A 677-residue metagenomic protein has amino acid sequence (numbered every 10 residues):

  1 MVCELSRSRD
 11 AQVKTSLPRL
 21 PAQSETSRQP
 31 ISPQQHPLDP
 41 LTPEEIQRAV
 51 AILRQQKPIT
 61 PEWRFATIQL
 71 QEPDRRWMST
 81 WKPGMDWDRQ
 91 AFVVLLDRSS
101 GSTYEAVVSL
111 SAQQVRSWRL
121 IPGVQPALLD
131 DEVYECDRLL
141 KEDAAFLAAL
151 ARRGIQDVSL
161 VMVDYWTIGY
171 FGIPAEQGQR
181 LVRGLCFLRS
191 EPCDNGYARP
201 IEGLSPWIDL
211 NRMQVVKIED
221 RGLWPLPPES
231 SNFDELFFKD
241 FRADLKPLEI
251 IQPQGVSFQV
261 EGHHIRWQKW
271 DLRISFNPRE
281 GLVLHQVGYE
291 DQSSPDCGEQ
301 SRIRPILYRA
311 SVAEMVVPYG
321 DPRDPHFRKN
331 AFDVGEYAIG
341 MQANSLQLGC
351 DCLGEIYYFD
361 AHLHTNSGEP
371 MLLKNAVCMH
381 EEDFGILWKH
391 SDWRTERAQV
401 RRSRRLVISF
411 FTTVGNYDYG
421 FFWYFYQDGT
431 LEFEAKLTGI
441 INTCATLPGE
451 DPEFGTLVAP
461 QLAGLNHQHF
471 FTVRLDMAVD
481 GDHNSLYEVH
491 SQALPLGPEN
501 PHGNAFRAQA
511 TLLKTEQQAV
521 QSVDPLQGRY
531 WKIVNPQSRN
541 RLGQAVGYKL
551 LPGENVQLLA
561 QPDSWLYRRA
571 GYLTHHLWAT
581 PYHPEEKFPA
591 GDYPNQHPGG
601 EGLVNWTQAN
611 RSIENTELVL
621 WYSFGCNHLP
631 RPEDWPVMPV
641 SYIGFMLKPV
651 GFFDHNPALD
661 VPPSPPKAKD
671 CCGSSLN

Functional and structural regions predicted by a protein language model:
V2-C3, I46-R48, L110-V115, R119-L128 (+5 more regions): Extended effector regions of multi-domain proteins
V2-R9, V13-E45, R221-S230, L676-N677: Intrinsically disordered, low-structural-confidence terminal and linker regions
R9, I59, H467-Q468: Secreted/processed peptides and extracellular or luminal domains of membrane proteins
V13, S24, A66, G320 (+1 more regions): Compositionally biased, intrinsically disordered low-complexity regions enriched in proline and serine
P37-S79, L129-F171: Short, non-transmembrane alpha-helical segments in secretory-pathway proteins
T60-L110, D157-D209, Q268, I408: Exposed beta-strand-loop-beta-strand "reactive/processing" segments of non-cytosolic proteins
